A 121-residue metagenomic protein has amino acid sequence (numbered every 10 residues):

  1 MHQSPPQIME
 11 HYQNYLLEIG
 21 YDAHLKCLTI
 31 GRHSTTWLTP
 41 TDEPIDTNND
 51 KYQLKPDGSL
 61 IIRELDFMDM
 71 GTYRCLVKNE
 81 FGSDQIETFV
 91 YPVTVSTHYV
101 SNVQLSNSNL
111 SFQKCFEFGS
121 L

Functional and structural regions predicted by a protein language model:
M1-L121: Immunoglobulin-superfamily
